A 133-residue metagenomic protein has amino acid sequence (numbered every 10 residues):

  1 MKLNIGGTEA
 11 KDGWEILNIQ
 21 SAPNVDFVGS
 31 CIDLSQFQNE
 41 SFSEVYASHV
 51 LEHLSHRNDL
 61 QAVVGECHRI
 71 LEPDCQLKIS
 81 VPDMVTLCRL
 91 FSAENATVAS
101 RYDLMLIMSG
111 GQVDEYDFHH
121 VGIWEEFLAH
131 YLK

Functional and structural regions predicted by a protein language model:
K2-R89: Conserved SAM-binding loop
S55-E66, I70-K133: S-adenosyl-L-methionine-dependent methyltransferase catalytic module, highlighting the catalytic core
